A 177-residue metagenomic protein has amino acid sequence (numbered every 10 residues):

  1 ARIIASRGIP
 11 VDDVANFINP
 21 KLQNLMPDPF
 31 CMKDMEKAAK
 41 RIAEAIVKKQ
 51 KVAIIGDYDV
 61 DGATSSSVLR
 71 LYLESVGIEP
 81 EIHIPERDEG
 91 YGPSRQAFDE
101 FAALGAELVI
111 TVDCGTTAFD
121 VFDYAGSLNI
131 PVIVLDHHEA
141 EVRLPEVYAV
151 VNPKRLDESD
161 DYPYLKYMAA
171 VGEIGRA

Functional and structural regions predicted by a protein language model:
A1-R176: Replace "Mg2+/Mn2+-dependent" with "divalent metal-dependent
